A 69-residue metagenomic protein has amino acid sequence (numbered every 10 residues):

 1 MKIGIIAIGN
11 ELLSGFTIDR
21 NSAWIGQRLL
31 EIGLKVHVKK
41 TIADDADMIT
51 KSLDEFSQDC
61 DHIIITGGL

Functional and structural regions predicted by a protein language model:
M1-L69: Non-catalytic beta/alpha edge segments that cap or flank active sites
